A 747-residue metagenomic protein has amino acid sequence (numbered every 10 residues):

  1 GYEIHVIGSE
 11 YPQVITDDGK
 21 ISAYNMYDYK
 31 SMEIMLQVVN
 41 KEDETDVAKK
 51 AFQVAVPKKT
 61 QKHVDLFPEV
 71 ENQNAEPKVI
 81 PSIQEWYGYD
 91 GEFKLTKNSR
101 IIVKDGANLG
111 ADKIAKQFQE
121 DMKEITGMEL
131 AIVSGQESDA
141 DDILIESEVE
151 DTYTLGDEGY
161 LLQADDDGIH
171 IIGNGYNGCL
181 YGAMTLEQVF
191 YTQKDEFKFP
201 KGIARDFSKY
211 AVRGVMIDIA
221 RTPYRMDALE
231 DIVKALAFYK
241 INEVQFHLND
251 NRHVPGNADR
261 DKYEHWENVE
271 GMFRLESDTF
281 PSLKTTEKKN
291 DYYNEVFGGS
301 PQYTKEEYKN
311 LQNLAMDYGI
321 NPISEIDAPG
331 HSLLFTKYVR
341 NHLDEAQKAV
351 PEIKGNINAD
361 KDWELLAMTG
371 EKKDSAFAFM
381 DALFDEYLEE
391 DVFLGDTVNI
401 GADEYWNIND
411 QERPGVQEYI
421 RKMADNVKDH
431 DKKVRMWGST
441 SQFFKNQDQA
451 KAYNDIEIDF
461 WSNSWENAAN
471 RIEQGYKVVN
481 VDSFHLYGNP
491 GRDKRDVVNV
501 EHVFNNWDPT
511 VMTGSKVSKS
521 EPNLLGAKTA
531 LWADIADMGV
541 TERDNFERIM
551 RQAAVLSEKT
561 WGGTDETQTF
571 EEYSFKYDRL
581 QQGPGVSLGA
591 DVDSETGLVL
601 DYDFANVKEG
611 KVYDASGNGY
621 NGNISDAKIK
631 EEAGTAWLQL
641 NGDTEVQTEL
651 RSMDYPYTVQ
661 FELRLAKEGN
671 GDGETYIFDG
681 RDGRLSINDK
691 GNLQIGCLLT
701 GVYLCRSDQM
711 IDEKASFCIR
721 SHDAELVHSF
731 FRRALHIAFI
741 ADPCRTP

Functional and structural regions predicted by a protein language model:
P57-R205, R435-F444, A452-N454, V586: Acidic, contiguous N-terminal accessory segments
G159-L365, S375-F377, D381-T397, A533-I535: Feature activates predominantly on carbohydrate-active enzymes
I357, K361-E457, W461-A469: Active-site neighborhood of glycoside hydrolase catalytic domains
L588-S594, S616, Q639-T658, Y703-Q709: Short surface loop/edge beta-strand patches of beta-sandwich-type extracellular domains that form ligand-contact sites
D591-T644, E725, F730, D742-P747: Extracytoplasmic low-complexity segments
L600-F604, D614, Y657-K667, C718-R720 (+1 more regions): Short hydrophobic/aromatic patches on beta-strands that form ligand-binding or substrate-lining surfaces
D654, D672-I695: Glycan-recognition/cleft segments
Q694-F739: Short, aromatic/His-centered strand-loop micro-motif at the edge of beta-sheets
